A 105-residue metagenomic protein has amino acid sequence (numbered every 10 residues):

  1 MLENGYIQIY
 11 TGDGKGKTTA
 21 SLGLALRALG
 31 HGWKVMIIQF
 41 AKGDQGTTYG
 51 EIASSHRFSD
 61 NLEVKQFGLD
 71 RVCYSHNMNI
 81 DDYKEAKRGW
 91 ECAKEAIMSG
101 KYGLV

Functional and structural regions predicted by a protein language model:
M1-L2: Positively charged, low-complexity intrinsically disordered leader regions
G5-S99: Conserved P-loop
G103-V105: SF2 helicase catalytic motif II
